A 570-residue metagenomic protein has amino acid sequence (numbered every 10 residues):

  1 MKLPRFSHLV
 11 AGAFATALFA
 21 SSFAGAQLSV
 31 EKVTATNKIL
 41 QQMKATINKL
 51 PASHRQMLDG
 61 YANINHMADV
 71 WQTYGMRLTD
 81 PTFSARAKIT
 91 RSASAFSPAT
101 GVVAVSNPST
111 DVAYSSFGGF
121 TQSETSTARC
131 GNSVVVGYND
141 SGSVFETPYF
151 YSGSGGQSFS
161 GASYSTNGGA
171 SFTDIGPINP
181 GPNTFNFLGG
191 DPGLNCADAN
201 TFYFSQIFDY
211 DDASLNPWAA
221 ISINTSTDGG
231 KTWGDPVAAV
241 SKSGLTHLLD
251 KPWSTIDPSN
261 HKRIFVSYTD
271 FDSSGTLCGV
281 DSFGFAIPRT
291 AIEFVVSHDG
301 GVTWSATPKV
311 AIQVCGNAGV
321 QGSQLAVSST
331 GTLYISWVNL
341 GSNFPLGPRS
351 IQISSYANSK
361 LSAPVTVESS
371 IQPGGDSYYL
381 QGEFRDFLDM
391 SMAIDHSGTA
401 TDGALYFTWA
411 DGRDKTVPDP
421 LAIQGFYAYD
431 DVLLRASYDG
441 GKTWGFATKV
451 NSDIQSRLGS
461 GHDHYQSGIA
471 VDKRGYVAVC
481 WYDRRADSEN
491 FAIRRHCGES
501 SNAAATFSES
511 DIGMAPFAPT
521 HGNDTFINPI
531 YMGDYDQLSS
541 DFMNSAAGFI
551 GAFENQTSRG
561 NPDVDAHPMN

Functional and structural regions predicted by a protein language model:
K2-G12: Bacterial N-terminal signal peptides that target proteins for export
R5, F19-A20, S92, L538: Intrinsically disordered, low-complexity segments
A11-S21: Bacterial N-terminal signal peptides
S22-A26: Sec/Tat signal peptide C-region and signal peptidase I cleavage site
Q27-N570: C-terminal PAP-associated
